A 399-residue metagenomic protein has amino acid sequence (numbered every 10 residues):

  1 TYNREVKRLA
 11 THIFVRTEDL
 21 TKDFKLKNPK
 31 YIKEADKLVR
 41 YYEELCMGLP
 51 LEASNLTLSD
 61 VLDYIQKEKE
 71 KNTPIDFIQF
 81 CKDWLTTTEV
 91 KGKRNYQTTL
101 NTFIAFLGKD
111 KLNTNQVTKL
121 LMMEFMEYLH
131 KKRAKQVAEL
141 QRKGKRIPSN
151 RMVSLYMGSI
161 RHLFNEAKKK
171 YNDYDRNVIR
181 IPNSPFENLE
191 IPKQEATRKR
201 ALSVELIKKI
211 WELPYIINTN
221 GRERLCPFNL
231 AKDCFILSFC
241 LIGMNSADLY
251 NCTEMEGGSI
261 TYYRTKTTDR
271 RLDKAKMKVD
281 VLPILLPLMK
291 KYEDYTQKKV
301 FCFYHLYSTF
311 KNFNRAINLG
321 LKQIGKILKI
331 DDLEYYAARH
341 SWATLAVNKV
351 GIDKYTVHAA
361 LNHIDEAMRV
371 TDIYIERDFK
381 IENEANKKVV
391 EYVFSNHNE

Functional and structural regions predicted by a protein language model:
N3-E5, L62-L140: Basic/aromatic-enriched alpha-helical hairpins
V6-P74: N-terminal helical hairpins
T102, K135-P185, M244: N-terminal DNA-binding recognition helix of tyrosine site-specific recombinases/integrases
N150, S154, I181, N188-S246: Basic, Lys/Arg- and aromatic-enriched nucleic-acid-binding interface segment
N188, Y250-M289: Conserved tyrosine-mediated DNA breakage-rejoining catalytic core shared by Y-recombinases
I207, L282-D331: Active-site/catalytic core of tyrosine-dependent DNA strand-transfer enzymes
I236, C240, A247, A337-H363: C-terminal catalytic core of tyrosine-transesterase DNA break-rejoin enzymes
R264-D269, L361-F394: Catalytic-site neighborhood detector that most strongly recognizes the C-terminal catalytic loop/helix of tyrosine
